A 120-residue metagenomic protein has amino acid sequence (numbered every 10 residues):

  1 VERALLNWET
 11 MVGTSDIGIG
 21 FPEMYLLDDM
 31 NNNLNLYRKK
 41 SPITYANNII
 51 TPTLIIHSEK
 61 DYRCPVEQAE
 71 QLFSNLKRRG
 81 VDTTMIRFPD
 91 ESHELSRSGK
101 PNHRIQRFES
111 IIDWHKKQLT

Functional and structural regions predicted by a protein language model:
V1-T120: Active-site-proximal cap/loop segments of hydrolase catalytic domains
